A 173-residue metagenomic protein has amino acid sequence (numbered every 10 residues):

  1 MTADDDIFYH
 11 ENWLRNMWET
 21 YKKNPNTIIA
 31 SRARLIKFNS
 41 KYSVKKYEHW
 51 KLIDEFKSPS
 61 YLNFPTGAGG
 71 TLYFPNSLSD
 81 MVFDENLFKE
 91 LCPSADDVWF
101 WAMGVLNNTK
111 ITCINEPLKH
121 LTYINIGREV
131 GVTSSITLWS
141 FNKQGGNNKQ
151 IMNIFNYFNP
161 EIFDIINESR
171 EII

Functional and structural regions predicted by a protein language model:
M1, N24-N26, L91: Generic secretory/membrane-interface signal
M1-F8: Short beta-strand-to-loop acidic/aromatic patch adjacent to the donor-nucleotide binding site
D4, A68, E90-L91: Short, flexible active-site loop motifs that bind/organize anionic cofactors or intermediates
D4, R32-A33, N115: Glycine-rich, histidine-containing beta strand-loop boundary motifs that form or position
F8-N86: Conserved catalytic core of nucleotide-sugar-dependent glycosyltransferases
D80, E85-I173: C-terminal catalytic/acceptor-binding lobe
